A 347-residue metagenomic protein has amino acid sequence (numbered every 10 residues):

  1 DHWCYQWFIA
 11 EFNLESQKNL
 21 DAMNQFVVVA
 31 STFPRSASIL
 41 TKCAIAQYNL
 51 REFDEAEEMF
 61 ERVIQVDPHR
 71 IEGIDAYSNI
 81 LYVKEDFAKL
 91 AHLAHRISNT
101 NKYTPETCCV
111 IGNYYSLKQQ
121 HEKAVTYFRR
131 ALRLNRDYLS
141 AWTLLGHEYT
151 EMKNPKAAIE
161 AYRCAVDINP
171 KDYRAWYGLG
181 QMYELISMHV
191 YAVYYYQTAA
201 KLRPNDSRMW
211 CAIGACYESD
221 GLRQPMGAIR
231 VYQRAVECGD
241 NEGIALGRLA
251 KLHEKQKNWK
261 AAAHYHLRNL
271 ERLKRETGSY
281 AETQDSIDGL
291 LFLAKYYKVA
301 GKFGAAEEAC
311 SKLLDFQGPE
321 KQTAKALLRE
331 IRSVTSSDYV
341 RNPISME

Functional and structural regions predicted by a protein language model:
D1-R130: Alpha-solenoid helical-repeat scaffolds
H2, S36, R70, T104 (+7 more regions): Residue-level recognition of tetratricopeptide repeat
Y5, I39, G73, T107 (+7 more regions): TPR alpha-solenoid repeat register
E11, I45, N79, N113 (+6 more regions): Residue-level recognition of tetratricopeptide repeat
L14, Y48, Y82, C109 (+8 more regions): Position-specific recognition of the canonical hydrophobic site in helix A of tetratricopeptide repeat
Q17-D21, L50-M59, K84-R96, L117-R130 (+5 more regions): Structural signature of tandem alpha-helical TPR/SEL1-like repeats, specifically the intra-repeat loop/turn
A30-S31, R62-Q65, R96-N99, R130-R133 (+6 more regions): Conserved structural position within tetratricopeptide repeats
